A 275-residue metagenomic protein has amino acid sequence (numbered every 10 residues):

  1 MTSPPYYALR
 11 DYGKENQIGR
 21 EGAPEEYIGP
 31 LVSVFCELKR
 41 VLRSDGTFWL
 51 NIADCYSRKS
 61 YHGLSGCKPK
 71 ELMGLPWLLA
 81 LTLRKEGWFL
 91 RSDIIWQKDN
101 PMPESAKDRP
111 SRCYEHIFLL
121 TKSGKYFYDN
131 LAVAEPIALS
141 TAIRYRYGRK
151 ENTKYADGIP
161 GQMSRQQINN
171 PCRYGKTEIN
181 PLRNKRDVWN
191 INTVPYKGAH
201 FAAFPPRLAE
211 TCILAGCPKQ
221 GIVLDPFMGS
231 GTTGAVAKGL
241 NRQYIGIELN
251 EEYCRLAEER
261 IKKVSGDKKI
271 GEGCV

Functional and structural regions predicted by a protein language model:
M1-G266, C274: Core catalytic lobe of class I
